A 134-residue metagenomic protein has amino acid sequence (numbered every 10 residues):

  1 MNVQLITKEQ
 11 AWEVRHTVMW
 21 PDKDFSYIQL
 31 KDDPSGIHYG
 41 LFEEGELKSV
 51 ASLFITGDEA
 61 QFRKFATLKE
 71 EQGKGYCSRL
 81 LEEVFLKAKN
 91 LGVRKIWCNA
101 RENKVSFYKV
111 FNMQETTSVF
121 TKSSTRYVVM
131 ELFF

Functional and structural regions predicted by a protein language model:
M1-E43: Short amphipathic alpha-helix that is part of the acyltransferase structural core
R15, Y108-K109, M113: Conserved active-site tyrosine of GNAT-family acetyltransferases
G40, E46-F54, Q61-A66: Conserved beta-strand in the GNAT
L41-E44, L132-F134: Active-site beta-strand termini and strand-to-loop segments that position acidic
I55-F65, Q72, K122-Y127: A conserved beta-turn-beta hairpin within the catalytic core of GNAT-like acetyltransferases that forms part
E71, G75-E83: Conserved acetyl-CoA pyrophosphate-binding loop and the N-cap/start of the following alpha-helix in GNAT-like
A88-R101: Conserved GNAT acetyl-CoA-binding A-motif
W97-N99, Q114-M130: Conserved catalytic-core motifs of GNAT/GCN5-like acyltransferases
